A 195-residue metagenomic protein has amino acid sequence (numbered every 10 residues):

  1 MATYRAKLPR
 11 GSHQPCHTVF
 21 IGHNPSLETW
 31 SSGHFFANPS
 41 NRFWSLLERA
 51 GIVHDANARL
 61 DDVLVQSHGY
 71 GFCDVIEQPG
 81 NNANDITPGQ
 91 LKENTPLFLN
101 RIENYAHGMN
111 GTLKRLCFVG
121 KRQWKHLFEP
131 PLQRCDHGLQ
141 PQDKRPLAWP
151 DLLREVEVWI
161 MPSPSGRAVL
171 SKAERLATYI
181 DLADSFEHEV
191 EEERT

Functional and structural regions predicted by a protein language model:
M1-P15, N38-P39, A83-L97, E129-T195: C-terminal capping/extension of enzyme domains
T3-S12, A56-Q66, R101-A106: Short amphipathic alpha-helices and their capping/turn segments at secondary-structure boundaries
H17-H23: Short, hydrophobic/glycine-enriched beta-strand segments
E28-K92: Short, surface-exposed acidic-centric catalytic microdomains
T29-S32, H126-E129, L170: Short glycine-/acidic-enriched loop or helix-start segments at secondary-structure transitions that form or flank
S67-R134: Internal catalytic-core helix/loop-beta-alpha segment that presents or stabilizes conserved functional determinants
